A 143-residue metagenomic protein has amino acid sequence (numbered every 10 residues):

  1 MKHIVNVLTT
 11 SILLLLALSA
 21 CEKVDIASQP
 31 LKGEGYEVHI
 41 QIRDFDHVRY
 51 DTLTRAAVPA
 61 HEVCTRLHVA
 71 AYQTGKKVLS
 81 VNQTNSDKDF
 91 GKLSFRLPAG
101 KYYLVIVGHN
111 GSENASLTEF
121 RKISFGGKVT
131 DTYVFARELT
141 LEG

Functional and structural regions predicted by a protein language model:
M1-E22: Sec-dependent bacterial lipoprotein signal peptides
N6-T9, S28, T54: Low-complexity, compositionally biased segments
L13, P30-K32, H61: A generic structural signal for short, solvent-exposed coil/turn residues that cap or connect secondary-structure
L18-R43: Bacterial Sec-dependent N-terminal signal peptides
H39, D44-G143: Short, low-hydrophobicity acidic/polar segments
